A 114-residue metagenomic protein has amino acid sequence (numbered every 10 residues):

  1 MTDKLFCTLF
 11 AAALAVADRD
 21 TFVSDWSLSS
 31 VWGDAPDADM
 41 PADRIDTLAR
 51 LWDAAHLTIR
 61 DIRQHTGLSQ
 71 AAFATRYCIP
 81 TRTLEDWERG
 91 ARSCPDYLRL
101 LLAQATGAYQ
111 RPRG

Functional and structural regions predicted by a protein language model:
M1-D53, R111-R113: N-terminal flexible/basic segments that precede or flank functional cores
L51-A54, Q64, R76-I79: Short acidic alpha-helix initiation/capping motifs at coil-to-helix transition points, especially at protein N-termini
T58-A72, L101: Short basic helix-loop element that most often maps to the first helix and adjoining turn of HTH DNA-binding modules
I59, P80, A103-G107: Secretory-pathway ectodomains
R60, A74, E85-D86, P95: Key DNA-contacting residues within the recognition helix of helix-turn-helix
G67-E85: Short alpha-helical DNA-recognition segment
S93-G114: DNA major-groove recognition helix of helix-turn-helix/homeodomain DNA-binding modules
